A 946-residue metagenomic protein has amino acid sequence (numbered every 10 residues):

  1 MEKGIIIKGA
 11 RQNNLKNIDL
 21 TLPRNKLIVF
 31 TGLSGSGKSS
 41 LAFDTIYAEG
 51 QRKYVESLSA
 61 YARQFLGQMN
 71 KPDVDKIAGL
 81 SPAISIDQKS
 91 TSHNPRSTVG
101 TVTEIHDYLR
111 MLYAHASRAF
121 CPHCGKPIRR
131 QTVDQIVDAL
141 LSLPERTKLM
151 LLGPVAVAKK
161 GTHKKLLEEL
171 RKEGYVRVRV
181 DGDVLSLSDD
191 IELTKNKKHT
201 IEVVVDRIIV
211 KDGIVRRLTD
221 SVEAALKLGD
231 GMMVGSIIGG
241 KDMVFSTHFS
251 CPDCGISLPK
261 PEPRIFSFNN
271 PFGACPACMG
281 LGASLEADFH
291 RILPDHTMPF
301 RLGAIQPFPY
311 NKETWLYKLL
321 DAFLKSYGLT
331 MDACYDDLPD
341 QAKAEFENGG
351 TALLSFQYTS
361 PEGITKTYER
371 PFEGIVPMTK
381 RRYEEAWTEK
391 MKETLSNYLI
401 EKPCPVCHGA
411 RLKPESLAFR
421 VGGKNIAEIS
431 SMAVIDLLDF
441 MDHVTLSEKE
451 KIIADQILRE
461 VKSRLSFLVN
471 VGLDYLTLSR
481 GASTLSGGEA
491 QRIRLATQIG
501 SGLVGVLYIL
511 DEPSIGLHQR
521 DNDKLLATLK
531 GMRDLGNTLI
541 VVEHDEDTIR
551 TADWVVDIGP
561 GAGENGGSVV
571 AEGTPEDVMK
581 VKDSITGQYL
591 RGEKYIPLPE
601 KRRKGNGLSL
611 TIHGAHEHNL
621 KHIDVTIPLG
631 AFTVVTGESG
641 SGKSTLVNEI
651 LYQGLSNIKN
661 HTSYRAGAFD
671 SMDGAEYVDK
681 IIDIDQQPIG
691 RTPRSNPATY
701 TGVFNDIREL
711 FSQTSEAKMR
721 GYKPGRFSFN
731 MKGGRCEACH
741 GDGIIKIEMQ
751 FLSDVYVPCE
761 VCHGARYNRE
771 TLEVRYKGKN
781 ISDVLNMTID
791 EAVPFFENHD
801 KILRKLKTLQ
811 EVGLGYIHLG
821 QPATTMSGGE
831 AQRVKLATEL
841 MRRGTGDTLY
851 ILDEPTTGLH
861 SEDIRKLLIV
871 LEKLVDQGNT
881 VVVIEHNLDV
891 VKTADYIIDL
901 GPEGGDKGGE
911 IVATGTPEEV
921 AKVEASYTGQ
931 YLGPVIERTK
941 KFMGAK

Functional and structural regions predicted by a protein language model:
M1-K946: Conserved phosphate-binding elements of NTP-dependent enzyme cores
